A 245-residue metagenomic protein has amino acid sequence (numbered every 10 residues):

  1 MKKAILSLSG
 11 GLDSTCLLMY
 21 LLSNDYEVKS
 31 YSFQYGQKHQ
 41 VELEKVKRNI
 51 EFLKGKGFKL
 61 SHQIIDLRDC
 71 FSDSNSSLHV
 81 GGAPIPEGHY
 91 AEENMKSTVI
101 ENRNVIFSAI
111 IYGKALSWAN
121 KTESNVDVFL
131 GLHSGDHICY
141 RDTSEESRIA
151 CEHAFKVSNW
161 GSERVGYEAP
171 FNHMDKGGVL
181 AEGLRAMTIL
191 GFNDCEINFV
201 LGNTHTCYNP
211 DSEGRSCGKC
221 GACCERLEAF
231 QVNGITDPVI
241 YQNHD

Functional and structural regions predicted by a protein language model:
M1-I197: ATP-dependent adenylation/nucleotidyltransferase module used to activate substrates
M95-K96, D136, V200-N203, E213 (+1 more regions): Glycine-rich, flexible loop/turn motifs
V128, N198, G202-T206, I235-N243: Charge-dense, low-complexity polyampholytic segments
I138, T206-Y208, C224: Sequence contexts marking disulfide-bonded cysteines in secreted/extracellular proteins
R148, L180-G183, L201-T204, C217-C220 (+1 more regions): Short amphipathic alpha-helical surface patches that serve as generic macromolecular interface elements
N193-G218: Immediate flanking context of iron-sulfur cluster ligation sites
D211-H244: Iron-sulfur (Fe-S) cluster-binding segments and ferredoxin-like electron-carrier domains, especially [2Fe-2S]
